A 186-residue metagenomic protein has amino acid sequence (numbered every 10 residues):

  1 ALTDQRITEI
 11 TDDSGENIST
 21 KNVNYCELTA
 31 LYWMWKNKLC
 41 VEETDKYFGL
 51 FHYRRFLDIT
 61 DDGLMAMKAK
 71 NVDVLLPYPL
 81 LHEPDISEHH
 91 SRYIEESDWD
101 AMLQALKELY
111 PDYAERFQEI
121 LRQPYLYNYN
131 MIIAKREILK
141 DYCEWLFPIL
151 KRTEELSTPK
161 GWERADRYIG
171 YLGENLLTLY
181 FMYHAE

Functional and structural regions predicted by a protein language model:
A1-E186: ER/Golgi luminal nucleotide-sugar-dependent glycosyltransferases, focusing on the catalytic module
